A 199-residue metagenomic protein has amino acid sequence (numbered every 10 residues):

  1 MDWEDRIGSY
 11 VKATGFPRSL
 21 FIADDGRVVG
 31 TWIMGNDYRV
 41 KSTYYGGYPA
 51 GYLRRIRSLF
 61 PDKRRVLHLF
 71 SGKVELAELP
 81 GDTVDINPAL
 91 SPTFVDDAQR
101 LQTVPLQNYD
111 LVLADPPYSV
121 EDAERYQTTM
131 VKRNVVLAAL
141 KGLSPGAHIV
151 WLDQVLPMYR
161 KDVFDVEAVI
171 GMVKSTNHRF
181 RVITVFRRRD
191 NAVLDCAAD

Functional and structural regions predicted by a protein language model:
M1-L79, H178-V182: S-adenosyl-L-methionine
R57-R64, P105-N108, L143-S144: Flexible, charged surface loops at secondary-structure boundaries
S71-R100: Class I SAM-dependent methyltransferase SAM/SAH-binding core
G72, Y118-S119, V155-Y159: Short "lid" loop at the C-terminus of a central beta-strand within the Rossmann-like core of SAM-dependent
L76-A77, D122, Y159-R160: Glycine/Thr-rich phosphate-binding loops of Rossmann-like dinucleotide-binding domains
Q99-A114, V120: A short acidic, Gly/Pro-enriched loop at the edge of an enzyme's catalytic core that lines a small-molecule cofactor
D122-V131: Short, flexible/disordered intra-domain loops and linkers
M130-R188: Conserved Class I SAM-dependent methyltransferase catalytic core
